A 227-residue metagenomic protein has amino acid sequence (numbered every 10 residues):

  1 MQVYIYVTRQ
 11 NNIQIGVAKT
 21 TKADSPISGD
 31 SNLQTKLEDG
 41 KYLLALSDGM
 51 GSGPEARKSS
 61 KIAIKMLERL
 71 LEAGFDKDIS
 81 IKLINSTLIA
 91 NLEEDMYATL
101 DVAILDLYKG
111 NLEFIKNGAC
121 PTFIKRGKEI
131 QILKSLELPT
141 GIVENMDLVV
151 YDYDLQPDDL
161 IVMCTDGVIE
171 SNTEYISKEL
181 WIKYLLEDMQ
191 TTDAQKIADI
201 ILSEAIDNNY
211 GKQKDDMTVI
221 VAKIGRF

Functional and structural regions predicted by a protein language model:
M1-V7, R57-G127, I206-A222: Catalytic core of PPM/PP2C metal-dependent serine/threonine phosphatase domains
Q2-M50, E55, K61-K65, P121-F123 (+1 more regions): N-terminal entry segment of metal-dependent catalytic domains or homologous docking segments
N12-A18, L83-S86, S203: Short Pro/Gly-enriched beta-strand edge/turn motifs at strand-loop
S25-K41, A98-L100, I132-E174, N209-G211: Acidic loop->beta-strand submotif enriched in PP2C/PPM serine/threonine phosphatases
E38-G40, L107-K109, F227: Short strand-connecting beta-turns/loops that link adjacent beta-strands
D48, A119, C164-G167, D216: DG-centered beta-turn motif at the end of beta-strands
M50-G51, A119-T122, E129-Q131, I169-E170: Short, surface-exposed beta-strand-loop junctions and turns on beta-sheet-rich folds
G51-A73, E144, L155, D159-G211 (+1 more regions): Active-site-proximal, acidic helix/loop segment immediately C-terminal to a metal-coordinating Asp/Glu
